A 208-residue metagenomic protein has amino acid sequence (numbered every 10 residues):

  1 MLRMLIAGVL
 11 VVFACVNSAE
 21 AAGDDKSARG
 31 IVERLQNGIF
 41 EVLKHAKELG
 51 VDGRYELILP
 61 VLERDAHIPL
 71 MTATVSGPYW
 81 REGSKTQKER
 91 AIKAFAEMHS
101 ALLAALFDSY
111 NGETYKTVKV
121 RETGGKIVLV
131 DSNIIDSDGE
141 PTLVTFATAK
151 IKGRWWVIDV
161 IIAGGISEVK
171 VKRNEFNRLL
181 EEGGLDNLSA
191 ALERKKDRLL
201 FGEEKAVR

Functional and structural regions predicted by a protein language model:
L5-C15: Bacterial N-terminal signal peptides
C15-G23: Sec/Tat signal peptide C-region and signal peptidase I cleavage site
G23-G30, E41, H45-D52, E82-T86 (+7 more regions): Surface-exposed, polar/charged faces of alpha-helical domains in mature secreted/periplasmic/lumenal proteins
D24-L103: Early exported N-terminus immediately downstream of N-terminal targeting peptides
E33, F40, L129-N133, L143-A147 (+1 more regions): Soluble periplasmic/extracytoplasmic beta-strand elements of cell-envelope proteins
S100-T142, L192-R208: Surface-exposed, charged secondary-structure patches
L143-V171: Short beta-strand edge/turn micro-motifs at domain boundaries
I161-R208: Low-complexity, intrinsically disordered terminal/linker segments enriched in charged and Gly/Pro repeats
